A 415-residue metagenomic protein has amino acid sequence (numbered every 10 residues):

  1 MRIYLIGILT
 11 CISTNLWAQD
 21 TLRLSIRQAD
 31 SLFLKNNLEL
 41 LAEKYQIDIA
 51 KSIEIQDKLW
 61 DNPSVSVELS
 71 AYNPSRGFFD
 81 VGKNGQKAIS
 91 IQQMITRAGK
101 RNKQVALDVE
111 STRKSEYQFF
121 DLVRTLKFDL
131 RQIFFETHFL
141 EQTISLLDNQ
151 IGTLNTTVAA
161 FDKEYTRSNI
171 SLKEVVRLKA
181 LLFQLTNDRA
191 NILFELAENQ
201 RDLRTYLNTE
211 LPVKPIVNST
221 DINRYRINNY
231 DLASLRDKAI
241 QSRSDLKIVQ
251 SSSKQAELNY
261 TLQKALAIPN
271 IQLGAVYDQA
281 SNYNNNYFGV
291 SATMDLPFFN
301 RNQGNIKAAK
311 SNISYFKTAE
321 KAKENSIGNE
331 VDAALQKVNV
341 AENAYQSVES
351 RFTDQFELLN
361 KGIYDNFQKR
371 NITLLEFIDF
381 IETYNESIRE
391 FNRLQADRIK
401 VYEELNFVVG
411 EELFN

Functional and structural regions predicted by a protein language model:
M1-Y4: Positively charged n-region of N-terminal signal peptides that target proteins for export
A18-S64, L69, M94-I95, K103 (+5 more regions): Bacterial Sec-pathway N-terminal export signals of envelope proteins
Q19-L22, S66-R97, Q104, V217-N229 (+2 more regions): Small/polar, glycine/serine/threonine/aspartate-rich low-complexity segments that form flexible
S31-L41, D48-P63, F78-V81, I89-A106 (+7 more regions): A glycine-/polar-enriched beta->alpha junction
A42-E54, L122, L126-S145, T156 (+5 more regions): Amphipathic alpha-helical coiled-coil segments
L122-K238, A334-K337, A341, Y384: Periplasmic alpha-helical coiled-coil/stalk elements that build and connect Gram-negative outer-membrane
